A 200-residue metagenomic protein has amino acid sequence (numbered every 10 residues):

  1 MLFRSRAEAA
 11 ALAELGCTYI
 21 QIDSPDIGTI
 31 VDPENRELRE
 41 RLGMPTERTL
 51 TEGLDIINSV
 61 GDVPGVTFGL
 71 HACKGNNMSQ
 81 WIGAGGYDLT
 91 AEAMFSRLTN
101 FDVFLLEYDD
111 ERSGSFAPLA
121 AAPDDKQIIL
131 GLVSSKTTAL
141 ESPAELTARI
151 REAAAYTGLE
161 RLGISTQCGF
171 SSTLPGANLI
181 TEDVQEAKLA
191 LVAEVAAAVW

Functional and structural regions predicted by a protein language model:
M1-W200: Domain-level signal for soluble alpha/beta catalytic cores
